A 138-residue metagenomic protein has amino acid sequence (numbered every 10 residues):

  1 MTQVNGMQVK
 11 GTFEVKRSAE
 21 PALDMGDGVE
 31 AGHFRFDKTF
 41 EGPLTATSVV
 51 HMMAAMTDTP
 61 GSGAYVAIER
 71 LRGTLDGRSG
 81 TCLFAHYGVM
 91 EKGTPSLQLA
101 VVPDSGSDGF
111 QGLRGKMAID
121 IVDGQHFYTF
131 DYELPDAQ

Functional and structural regions predicted by a protein language model:
M1-Q138: Beta-strand-enriched cores of mature, soluble protein domains
